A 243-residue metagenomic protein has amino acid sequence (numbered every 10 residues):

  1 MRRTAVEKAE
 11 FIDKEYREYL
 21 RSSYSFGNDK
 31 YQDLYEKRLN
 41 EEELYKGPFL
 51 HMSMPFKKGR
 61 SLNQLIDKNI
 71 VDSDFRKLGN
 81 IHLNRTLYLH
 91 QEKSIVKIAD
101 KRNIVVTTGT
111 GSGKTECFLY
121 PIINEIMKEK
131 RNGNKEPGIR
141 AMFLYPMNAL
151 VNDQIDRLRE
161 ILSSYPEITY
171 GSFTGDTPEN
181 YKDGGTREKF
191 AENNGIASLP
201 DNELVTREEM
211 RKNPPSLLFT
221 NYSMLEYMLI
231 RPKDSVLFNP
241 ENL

Functional and structural regions predicted by a protein language model:
M1-K93, I168, E192: Helicase-associated low-complexity/disordered flanking segments
L87, A197-E203, Y227-D234: Short gly/ser/thr-rich secondary-structure transition/capping motifs
V96-I104, E116-E136, R157-R159: Walker A/P-loop NTP-binding motif
D100-V106, P137-A141, P214-S216: Pre-Walker A (Motif I) flank of P-loop NTPase domains
T108-S112: The conserved Walker
E116, P137-S163, T169-K182, M224-Y227: Conserved Walker A/P-loop ATP-binding site and its immediately adjacent core in helicase/helicase-like ATPase domains
N180-L218: Conserved motor-coupling elements within RecA-like helicase/translocase cores
P215-Y227, S235-L243: SF2 helicase catalytic motif II
